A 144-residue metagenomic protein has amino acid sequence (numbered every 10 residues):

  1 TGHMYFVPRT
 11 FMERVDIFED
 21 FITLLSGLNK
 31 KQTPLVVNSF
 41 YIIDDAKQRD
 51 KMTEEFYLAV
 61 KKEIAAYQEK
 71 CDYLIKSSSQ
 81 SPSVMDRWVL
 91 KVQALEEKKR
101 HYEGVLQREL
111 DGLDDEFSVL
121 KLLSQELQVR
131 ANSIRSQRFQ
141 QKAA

Functional and structural regions predicted by a protein language model:
T1, T10-A144: Long, contiguous binding/interaction regions
Y5-V7: Glycine- and small hydrophobic-enriched segments that form the cores of compact globular domains
